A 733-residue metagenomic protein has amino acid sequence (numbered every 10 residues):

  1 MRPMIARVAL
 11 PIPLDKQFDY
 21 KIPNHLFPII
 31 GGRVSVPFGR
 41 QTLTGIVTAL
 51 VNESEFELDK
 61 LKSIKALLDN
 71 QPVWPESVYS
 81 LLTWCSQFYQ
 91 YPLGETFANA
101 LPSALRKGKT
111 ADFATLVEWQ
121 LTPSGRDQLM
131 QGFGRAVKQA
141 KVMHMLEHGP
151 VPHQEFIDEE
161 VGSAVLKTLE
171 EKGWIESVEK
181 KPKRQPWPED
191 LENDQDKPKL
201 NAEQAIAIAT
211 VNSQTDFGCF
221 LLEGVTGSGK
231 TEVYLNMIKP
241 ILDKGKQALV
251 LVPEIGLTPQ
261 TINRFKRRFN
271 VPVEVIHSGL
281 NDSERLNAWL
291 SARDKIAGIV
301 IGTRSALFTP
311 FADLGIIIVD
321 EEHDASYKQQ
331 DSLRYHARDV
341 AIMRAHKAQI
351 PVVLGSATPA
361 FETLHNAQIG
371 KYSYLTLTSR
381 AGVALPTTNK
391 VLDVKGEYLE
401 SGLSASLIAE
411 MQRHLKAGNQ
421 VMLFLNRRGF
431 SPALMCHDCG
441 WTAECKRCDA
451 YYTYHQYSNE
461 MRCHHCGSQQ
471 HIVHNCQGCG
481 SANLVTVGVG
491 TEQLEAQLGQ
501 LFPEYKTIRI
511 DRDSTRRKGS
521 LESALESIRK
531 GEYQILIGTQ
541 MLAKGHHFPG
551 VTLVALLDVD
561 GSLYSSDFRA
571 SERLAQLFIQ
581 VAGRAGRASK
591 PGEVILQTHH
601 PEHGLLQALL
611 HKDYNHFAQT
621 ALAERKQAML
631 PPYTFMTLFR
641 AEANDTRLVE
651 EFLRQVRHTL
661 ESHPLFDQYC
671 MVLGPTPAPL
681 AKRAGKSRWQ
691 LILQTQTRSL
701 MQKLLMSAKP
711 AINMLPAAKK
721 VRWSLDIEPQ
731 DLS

Functional and structural regions predicted by a protein language model:
M1-S356, Q368-A384, H663, I692 (+1 more regions): Accessory, non-ATPase domains that flank or precede helicase/AAA+ motor cores in DNA-metabolism machines
R2-I5, D15, G418, P591 (+3 more regions): A general secondary-structure signal for short beta-strands and their flanking turns/coil in non-transmembrane regions
A9, M143-H144, K626-P631, A678-A684: Short, flexible, solvent-exposed loop/turn segments with mixed acidic/basic and small polar residues
A49-V51, L101, E179-K181, L425-R427 (+4 more regions): A general secondary-structure junction signal
Q195-N201, A205, D216-E650, P679 (+2 more regions): Inter-lobe coupling/hinge segments of SF2-like helicase ATPases
R647-S662: Extracytoplasmic/periplasmic
H658, S662-P664, Y669-S687, W723-Q730: A carboxyl-terminal module marker
